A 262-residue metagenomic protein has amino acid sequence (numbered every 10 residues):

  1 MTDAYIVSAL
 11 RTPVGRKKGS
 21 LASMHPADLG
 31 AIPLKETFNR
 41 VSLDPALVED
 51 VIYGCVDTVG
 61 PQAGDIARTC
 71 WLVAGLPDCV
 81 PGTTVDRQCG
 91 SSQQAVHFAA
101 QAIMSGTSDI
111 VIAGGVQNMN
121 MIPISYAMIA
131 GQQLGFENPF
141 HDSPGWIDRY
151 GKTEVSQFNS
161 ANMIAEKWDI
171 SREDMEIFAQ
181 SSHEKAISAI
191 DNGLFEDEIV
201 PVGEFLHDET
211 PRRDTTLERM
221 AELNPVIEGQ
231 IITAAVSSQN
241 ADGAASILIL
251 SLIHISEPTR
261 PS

Functional and structural regions predicted by a protein language model:
M1-A74, P81, C89, M163-R172 (+1 more regions): Conserved active-site "lid/cap" helical segment
L10-T12, S23-I32, R40, D174-L252: N-terminal extracellular/periplasmic Venus flytrap/periplasmic-binding protein-like
R11-N39, D57-G60, T83-H97, N120 (+3 more regions): Active-site pocket-shaping loop/turn-to-helix segments
C55-D109, G151-Q157, D214-Q239: Conserved catalytic cysteine-centered active-site region of acyl-thioester-dependent Claisen-condensing enzymes
R87-Q117, A165-L194, I247-L252: Active-site-proximal alpha-helical scaffold in enzymes
I110-M163: Flexible glycine-/small-residue-enriched beta->alpha junction loops that bind anionic phosphate/pyrophosphate groups
I253-S262: Single conserved hydrophobic/aromatic residue that forms the stacking wall/gate of nucleotide- or nucleobase-binding
